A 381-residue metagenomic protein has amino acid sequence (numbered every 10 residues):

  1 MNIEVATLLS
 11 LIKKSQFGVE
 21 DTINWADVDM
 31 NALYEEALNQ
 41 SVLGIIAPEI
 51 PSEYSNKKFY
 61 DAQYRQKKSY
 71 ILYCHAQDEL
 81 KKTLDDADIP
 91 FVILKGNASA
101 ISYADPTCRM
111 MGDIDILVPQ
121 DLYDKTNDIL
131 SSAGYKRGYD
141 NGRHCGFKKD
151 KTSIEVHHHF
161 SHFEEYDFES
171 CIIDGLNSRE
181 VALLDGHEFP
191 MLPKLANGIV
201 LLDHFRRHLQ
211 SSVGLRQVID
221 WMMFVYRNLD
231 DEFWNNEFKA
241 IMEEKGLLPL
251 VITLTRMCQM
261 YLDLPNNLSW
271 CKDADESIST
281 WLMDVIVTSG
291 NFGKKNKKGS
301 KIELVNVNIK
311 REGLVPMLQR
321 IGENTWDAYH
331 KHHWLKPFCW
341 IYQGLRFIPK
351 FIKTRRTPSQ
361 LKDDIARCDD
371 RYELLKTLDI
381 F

Functional and structural regions predicted by a protein language model:
M1-G112, V118-F381: Conserved NTP-donor binding/palm subdomain of two-metal-ion nucleotidyltransferases/polymerases, i.e., the charged
